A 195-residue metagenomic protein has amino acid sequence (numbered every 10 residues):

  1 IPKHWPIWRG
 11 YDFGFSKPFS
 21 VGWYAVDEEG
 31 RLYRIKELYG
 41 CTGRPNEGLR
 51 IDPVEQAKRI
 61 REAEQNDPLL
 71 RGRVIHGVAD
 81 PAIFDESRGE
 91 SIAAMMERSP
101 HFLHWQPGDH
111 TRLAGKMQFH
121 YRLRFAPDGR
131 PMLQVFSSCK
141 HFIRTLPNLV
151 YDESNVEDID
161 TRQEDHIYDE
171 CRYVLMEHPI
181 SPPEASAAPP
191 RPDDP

Functional and structural regions predicted by a protein language model:
I1-F13: ATPase catalytic-site recognition across NTP-hydrolyzing enzymes
P6-R9, F19, K116: Glycine-rich, charged/polar anion/phosphate-binding loops that engage phosphate groups from diverse ligands
F13-F15, P81: Short, flexible loop/turn elements at secondary-structure junctions
F15-F19, E29-G30: Coil-to-beta-strand transition motifs
F19-Y24, R172: Short beta-strand scaffold segments in enzyme catalytic cores
E28-D160, P179-P195: Mg2+-dependent endonuclease catalytic cores in nucleic-acid-processing enzymes, primarily RNase H-like
G115-F119, Y168-L175: Glycine-rich phosphate-binding/hydrolytic loop that grips phosphoryl groups
D160-H166: Extracellular low-complexity, Gly/Ser/Thr-rich intrinsically disordered linkers and protease-sensitive activation/hinge
